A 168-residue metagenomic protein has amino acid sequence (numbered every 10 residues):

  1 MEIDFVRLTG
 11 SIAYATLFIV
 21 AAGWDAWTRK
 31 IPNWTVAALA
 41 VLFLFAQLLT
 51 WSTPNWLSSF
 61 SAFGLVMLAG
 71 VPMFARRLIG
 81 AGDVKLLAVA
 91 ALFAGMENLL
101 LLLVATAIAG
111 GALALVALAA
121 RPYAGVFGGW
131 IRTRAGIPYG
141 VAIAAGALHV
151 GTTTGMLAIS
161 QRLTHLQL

Functional and structural regions predicted by a protein language model:
M1-I79, V84-L168: A membrane-topology feature that recognizes alpha-helical transmembrane segments and their immediate juxtamembrane
